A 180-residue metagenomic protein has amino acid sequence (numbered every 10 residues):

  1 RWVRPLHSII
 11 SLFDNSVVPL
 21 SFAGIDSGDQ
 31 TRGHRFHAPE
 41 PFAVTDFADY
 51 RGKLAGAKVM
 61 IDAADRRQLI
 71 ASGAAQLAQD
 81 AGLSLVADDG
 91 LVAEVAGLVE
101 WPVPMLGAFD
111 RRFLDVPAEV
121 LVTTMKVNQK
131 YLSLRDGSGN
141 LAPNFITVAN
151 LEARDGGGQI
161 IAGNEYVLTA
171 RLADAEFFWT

Functional and structural regions predicted by a protein language model:
R1-T180: Amphipathic alpha-helical "coupling" segments that flank catalytic cores
